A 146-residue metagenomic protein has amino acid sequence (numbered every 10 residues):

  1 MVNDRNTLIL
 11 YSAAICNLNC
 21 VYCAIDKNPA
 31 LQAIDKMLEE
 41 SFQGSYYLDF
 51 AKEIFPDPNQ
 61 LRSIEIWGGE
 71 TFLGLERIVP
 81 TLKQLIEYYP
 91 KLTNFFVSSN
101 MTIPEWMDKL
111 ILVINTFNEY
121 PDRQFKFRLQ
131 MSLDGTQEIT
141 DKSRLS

Functional and structural regions predicted by a protein language model:
V2-S45, P58: Canonical Radical SAM [4Fe-4S] cluster-binding loop centered on the CxxxCxxC motif and its immediate flanking residues
R5-T7, S63, G68: Short, solvent-exposed beta-strand edge segments and adjacent coil->beta transition regions
S12-A14, A24-D26, G69, M131-T136: Short loop/turn segments at strand-loop or loop-helix junctions that form parts of catalytic or ligand-binding pockets
N28-S45, G68-E76, I139-S146: Conserved non-cysteine loop/helix-boundary elements of the Radical SAM core domain that shape
L48-K52, P56-E65, L75-S146: Radical SAM/AdoMet-radical enzyme domain recognition
